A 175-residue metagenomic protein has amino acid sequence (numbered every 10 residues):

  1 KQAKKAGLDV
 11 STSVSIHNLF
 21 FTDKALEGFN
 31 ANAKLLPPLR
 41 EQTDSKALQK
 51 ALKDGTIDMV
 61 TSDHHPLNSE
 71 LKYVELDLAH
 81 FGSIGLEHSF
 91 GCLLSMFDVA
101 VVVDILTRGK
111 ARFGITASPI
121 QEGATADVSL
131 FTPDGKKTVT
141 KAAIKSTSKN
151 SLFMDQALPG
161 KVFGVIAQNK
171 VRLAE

Functional and structural regions predicted by a protein language model:
K1, K72-V74, A142-A143: Short amphipathic alpha-helical segments
K1-V60: Histidine/acidic residue-rich metal-binding segments in metalloenzymes
F20, N68-E70, T138-V139: Glycine/Thr-rich phosphate-binding loops of Rossmann-like dinucleotide-binding domains
T22-N30, D44-K53, L94-A100, L158-K170: Low-complexity, flexible helical/coil segments
N32-A33, A51-D54, M59-V60, H65-P133: His/Asp/Glu-enriched, well-ordered alpha-helical/loop segment that forms or immediately abuts the divalent-metal
A33-S45, G82-I84, S151-A157: A short acidic, glycine-rich active-site loop that binds or catalyzes chemistry on phosphate/adenosine moieties
L78, T125-E175: C-terminal cap of metal-dependent C-N hydrolases
